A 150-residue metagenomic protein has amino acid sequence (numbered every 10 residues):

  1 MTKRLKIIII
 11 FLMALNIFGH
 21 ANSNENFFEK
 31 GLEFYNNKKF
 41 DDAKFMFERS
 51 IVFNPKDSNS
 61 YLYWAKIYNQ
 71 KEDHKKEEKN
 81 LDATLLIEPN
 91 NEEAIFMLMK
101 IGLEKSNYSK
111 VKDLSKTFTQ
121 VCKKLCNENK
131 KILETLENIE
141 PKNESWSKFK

Functional and structural regions predicted by a protein language model:
S23-E25, S58-N59, E92-E93, C126: Helix-start (N-cap) detector for alpha-helical repeat units in TPR-like alpha-solenoids, especially tetratricopeptide
E29, Y63, M97, K131-T135: Canonical tetratricopeptide repeat
N36-N37, Q70-K71, E104, N138-K142: Register position in tetratricopeptide repeats
R49-S50, A83-T84, T117-F118: Canonical positions in the second alpha-helix
F53, I87, Q120-K124: Structural marker of alpha-solenoid helical repeat scaffolds
K112-K150: Terminal, low-structured helical/coil segments at or just beyond the last alpha-helical repeat
